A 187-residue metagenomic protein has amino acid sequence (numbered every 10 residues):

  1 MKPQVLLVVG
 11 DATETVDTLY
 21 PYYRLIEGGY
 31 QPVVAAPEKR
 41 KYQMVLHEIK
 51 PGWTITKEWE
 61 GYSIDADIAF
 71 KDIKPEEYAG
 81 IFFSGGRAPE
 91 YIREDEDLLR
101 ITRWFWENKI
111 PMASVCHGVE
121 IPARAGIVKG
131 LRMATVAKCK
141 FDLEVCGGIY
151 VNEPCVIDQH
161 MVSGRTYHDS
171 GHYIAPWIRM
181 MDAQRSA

Functional and structural regions predicted by a protein language model:
M1-N108, M112, E120-R132, K140-A187: Extended, subdomain-level signal for the structured scaffold at the beginning of enzyme domains
C116: Catalytic nucleophile serine of serine hydrolases, specifically the conserved "nucleophile elbow" pentapeptide
